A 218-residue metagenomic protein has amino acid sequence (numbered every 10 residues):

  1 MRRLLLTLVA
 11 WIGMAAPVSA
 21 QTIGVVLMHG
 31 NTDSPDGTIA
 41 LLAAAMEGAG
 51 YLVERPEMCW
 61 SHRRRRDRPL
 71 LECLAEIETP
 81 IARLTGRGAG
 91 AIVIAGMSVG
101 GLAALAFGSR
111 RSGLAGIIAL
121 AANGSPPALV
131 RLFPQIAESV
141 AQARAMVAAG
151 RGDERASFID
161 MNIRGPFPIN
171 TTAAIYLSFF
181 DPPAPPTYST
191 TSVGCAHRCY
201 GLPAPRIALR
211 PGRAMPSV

Functional and structural regions predicted by a protein language model:
T32-L42, R213: The serine-hydrolase catalytic nucleophile loop
M46-R63: Conserved alpha/beta-hydrolase
D67-G86: Alpha/beta-hydrolase active-site loop
A95-G100, A104: Gly/Ala-rich beta-loop-alpha elbow adjacent to hydrolase catalytic centers
I118-L129: Active-site nucleophile loop of the alpha/beta-hydrolase fold
A173-T191: Active-site nucleophile elbow and catalytic-triad environment of alpha/beta-hydrolase enzymes
C195, G201-P203: Short beta-strand/loop motif that positions the catalytic acidic residue of the alpha/beta-hydrolase fold
A208-M215: Conserved alpha/beta-hydrolase "acid-adjacent" motif
